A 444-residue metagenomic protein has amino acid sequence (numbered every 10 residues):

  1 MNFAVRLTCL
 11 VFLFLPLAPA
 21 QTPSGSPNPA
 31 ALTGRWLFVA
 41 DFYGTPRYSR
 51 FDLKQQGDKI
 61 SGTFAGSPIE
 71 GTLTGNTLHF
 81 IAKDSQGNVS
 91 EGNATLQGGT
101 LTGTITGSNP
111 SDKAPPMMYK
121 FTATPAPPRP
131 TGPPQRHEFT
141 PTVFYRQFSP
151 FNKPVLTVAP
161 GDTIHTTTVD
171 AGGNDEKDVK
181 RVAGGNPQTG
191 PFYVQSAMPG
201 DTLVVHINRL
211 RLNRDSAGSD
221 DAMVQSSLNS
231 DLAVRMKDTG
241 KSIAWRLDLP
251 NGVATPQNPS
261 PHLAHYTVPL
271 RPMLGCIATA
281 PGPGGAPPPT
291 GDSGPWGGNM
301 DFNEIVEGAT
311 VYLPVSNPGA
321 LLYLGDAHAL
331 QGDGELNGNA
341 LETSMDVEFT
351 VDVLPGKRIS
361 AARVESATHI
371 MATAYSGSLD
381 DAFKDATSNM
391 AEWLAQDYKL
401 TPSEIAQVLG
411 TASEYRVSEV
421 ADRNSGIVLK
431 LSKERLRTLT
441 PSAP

Functional and structural regions predicted by a protein language model:
R6-P16: Bacterial N-terminal signal peptides
Q21-M117: Central antiparallel beta-sheet cores of small beta-barrel/beta-sandwich binding domains
P130-K180: N-terminal, Lys/Arg-enriched amphipathic/low-complexity engagement segments that precede the first folded domain
T140-S149, R181-Q188, P288-W296: Short, structured beta-strand/loop micro-motifs enriched in basic residues and often containing a Trp
A171-V182, L210-D221, G319-A329, S418-A421: Short, Lys/Arg- and Gly-enriched loop/turn segments at beta-strand edges
L212-I305: Intrinsically disordered, low-complexity linker/loop segments enriched in Gly/Pro and charged/polar residues
L270-N299, N303-D380: Conserved mixed alpha/beta catalytic, RNA-binding, or beta-rich assembly cores of soluble enzyme, regulatory
